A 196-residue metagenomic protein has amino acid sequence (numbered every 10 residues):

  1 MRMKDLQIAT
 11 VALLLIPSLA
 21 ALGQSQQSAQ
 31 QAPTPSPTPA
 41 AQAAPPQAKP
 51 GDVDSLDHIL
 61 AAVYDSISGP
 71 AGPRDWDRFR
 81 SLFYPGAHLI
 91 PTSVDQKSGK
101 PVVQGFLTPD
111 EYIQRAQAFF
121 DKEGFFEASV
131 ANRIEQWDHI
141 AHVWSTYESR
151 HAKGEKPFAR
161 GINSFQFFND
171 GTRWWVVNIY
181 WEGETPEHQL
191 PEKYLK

Functional and structural regions predicted by a protein language model:
M1-V11: Bacterial N-terminal signal peptides that target proteins for export
A9-A20: Bacterial N-terminal signal peptides
A21-S25: Boundary at the C-terminal end of the N-terminal hydrophobic targeting segment
Q26-L82, L195-K196: Short, low-complexity N-terminal intrinsically disordered segments enriched in polar/charged residues
S36-T38, R160-Q189: Short beta-strand edge/turn micro-motifs at domain boundaries
L60-A71, F83-A87, P91, A116-E123: Sec/Tat-exported extracytoplasmic proteins
V63, F79, A87, V143 (+1 more regions): Hydrophobic pocket/interface hotspot
S93, S98-K153: Surface-exposed, charged secondary-structure patches
